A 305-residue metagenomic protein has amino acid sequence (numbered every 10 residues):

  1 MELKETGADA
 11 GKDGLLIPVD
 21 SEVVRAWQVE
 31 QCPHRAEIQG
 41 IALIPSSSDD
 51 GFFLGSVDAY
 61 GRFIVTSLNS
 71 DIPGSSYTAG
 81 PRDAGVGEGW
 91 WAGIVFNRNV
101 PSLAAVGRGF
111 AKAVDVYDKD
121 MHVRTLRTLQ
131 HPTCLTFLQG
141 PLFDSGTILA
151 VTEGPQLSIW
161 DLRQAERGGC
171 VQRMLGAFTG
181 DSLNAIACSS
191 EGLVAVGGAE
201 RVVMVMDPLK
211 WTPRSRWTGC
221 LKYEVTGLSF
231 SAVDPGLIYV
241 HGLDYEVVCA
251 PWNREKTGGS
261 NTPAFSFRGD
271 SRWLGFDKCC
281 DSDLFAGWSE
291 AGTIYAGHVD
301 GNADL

Functional and structural regions predicted by a protein language model:
L3-D9, G14-V23, Y60-P81, V106-C134 (+6 more regions): Per-blade loop-tip surfaces of WD-repeat and WD-like beta-propellers in eukaryotic adaptors/scaffolds
E5-G51, E88: Blade-loop segments of beta-propeller domains
P33-S46, D83-N97, T128-L142, Q172-C188 (+2 more regions): Canonical WD40 repeat/beta-propeller blade segments in eukaryotic WD-repeat proteins
D50-F52, N99-S102, D144-T147, E191-G192 (+2 more regions): Short coil/turn segments that connect the beta-strands within blades of beta-propeller domains
G55, A104-A105, I148-A150, A195 (+2 more regions): Structural core positions within WD40/WD-like beta-propeller blades
S229-A286: Ankyrin-repeat and related helical/solenoid repeat scaffolds used for protein-protein interactions
G275-L305: Blade-level signature of beta-propeller repeat domains, shared across WD40, Kelch, NHL, RCC1 and BNR/Asp-box propellers
